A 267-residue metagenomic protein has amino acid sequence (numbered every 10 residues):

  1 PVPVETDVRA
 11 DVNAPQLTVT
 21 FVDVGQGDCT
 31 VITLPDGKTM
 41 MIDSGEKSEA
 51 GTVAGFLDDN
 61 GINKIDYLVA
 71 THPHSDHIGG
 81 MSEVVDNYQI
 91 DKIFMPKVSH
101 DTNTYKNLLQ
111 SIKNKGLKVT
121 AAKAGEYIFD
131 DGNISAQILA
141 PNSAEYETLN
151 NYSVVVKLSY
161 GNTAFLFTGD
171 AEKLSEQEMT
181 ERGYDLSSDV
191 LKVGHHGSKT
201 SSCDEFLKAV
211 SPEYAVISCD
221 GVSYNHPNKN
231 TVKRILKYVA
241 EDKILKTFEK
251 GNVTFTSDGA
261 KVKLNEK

Functional and structural regions predicted by a protein language model:
P1-K267: Non-globular, low-confidence helical/coil segments that flank catalytic cores
